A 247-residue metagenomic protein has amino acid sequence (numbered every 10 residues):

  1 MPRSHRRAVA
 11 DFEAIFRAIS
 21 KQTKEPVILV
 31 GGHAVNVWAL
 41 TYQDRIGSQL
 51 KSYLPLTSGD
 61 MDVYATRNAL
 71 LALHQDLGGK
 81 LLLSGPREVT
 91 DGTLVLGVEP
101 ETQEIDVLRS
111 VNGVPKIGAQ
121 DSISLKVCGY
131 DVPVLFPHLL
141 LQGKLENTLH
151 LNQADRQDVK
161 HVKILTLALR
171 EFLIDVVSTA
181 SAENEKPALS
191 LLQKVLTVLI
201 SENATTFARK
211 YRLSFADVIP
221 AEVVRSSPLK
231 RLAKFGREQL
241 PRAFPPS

Functional and structural regions predicted by a protein language model:
M1-S247: Compositionally biased terminal segments of proteins
